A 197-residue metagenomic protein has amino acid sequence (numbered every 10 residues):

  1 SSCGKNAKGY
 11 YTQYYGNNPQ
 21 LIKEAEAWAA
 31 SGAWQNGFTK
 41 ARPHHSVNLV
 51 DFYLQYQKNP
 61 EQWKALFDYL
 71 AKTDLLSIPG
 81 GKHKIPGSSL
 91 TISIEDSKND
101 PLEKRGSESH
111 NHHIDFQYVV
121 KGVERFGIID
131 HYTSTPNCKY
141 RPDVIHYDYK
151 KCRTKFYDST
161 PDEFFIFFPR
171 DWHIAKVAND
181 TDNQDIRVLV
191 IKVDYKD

Functional and structural regions predicted by a protein language model:
S1-N17: Bacterial Sec-dependent N-terminal signal peptides
K8, E26-I94, K104: A short, N-terminal "cap"/entry segment at the start of jelly-roll beta-barrel domains of the cupin/DSBH fold
I85-S89, S109-H113, V119-K121, T160 (+1 more regions): Short connector loops at helix/strand junctions that flank enzyme active sites, especially segments positioning acidic
T91-S109, V120-S134, P169: Conserved short histidine dyad/triad with adjacent acidic residue
H112-E124, D130, Y140-H146, K192: Short, conserved beta-strand element in jelly-roll/cupin
T135-D158: Double-stranded beta-helix
D158-A178: Conserved metal-binding segment of the jelly-roll/cupin
F164-I166, N183-D197: A short hydrophobic beta-strand segment most commonly corresponding to one strand of the jelly-roll/cupin
